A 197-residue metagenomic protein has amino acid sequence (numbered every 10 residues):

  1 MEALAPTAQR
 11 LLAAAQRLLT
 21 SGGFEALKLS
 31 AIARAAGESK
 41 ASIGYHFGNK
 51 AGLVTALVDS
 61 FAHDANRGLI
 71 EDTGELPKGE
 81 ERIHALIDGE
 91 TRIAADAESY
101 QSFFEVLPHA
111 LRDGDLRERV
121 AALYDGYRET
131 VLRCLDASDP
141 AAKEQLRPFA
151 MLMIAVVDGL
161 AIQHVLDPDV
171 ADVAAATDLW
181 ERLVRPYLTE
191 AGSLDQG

Functional and structural regions predicted by a protein language model:
R10, A14-G52, A56: Helix-turn-helix
F47, R92, E105-R112: Short helix-capping/turn signature of helix-turn-helix
A56, I70-Y100, F149-M153: Hydrophobic alpha-helical connector segments
D59-N66: Short, basic, alpha-helical segments at the C-terminal edge of helix-turn-helix-like DNA-binding modules
N66, I70-E71, D96-F104, G114-D139 (+3 more regions): Amphipathic alpha-helical packing segments from all-alpha helical-bundle domains
G74-K78, R112-D115, D125-A150, V156 (+2 more regions): Hydrophobic alpha-helical bundle segments that form small-molecule/ligand-binding pockets
